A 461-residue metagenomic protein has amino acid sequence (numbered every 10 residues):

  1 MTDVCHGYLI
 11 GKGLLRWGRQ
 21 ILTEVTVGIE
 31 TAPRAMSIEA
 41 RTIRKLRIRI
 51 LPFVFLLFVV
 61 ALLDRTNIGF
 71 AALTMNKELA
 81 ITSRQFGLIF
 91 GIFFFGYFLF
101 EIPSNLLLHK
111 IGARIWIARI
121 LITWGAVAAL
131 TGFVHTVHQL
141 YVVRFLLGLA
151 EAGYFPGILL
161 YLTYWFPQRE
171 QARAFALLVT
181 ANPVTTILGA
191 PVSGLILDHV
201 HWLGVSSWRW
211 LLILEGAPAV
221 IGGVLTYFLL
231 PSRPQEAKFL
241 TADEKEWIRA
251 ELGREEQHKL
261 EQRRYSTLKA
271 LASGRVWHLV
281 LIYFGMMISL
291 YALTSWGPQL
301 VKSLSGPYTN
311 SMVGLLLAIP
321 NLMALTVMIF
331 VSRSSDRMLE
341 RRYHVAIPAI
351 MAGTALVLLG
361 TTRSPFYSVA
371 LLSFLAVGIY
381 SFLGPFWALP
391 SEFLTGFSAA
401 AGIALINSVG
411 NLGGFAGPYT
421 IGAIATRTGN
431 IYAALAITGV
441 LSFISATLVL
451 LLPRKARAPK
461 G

Functional and structural regions predicted by a protein language model:
R49-S83, L293-P298: Extracytoplasmic
G69, G274-L325: Extracytoplasmic gate region of multi-pass secondary transporters
A80, G112, F133-H138, L339 (+1 more regions): Helix-breaking motifs and short loop linkers at transmembrane-helix boundaries and internal kinks in secondary membrane
F100-H135: Conserved MFS/SLC helix-loop-helix module at the cytosolic interface between two early adjacent transmembrane helices
K110-L121, D336-A349: Cytoplasmic membrane-interface "Motif A"-like loop-to-helix N-cap segments of 12-TM Major Facilitator Superfamily
L146-T180: Cytoplasmic helix-loop-helix junction between adjacent transmembrane helices in 12-TM secondary transporters
A176-S193, A219, V409-A416: Glycine-rich segments within core transmembrane alpha-helices of 12-TM secondary carriers
R341-F386: C-terminal transmembrane helical hairpin of 12-TM major facilitator-type secondary transporters
